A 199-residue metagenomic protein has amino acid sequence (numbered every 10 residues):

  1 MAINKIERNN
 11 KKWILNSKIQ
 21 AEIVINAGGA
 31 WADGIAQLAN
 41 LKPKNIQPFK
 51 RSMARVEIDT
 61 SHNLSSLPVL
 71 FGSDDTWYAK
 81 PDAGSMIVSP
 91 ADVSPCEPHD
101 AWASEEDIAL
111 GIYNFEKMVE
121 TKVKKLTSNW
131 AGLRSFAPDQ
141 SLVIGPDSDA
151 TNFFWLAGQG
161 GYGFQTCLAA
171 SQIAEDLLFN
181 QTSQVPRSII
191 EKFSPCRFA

Functional and structural regions predicted by a protein language model:
M1-W13: A conserved short coil-to-beta-strand element within the FAD-binding core of flavoproteins
I6, A54-V56, L156: Short beta-strand element of the conserved SAM-dependent methyltransferase core
W13-L15, A54, F193: Well-ordered beta-strand positions enriched in small/hydrophobic/aromatic, beta-favoring residues
L15-I23: Core beta-strand elements of the Rossmann-like FAD/NAD(P) dinucleotide-binding domain in flavoenzyme oxidoreductases
G28-N152: Active-site substrate-recognition segment that forms the wall of the catalytic cavity or substrate channel
E116-A199: C-terminal catalytic lobe of FAD-dependent flavoproteins
